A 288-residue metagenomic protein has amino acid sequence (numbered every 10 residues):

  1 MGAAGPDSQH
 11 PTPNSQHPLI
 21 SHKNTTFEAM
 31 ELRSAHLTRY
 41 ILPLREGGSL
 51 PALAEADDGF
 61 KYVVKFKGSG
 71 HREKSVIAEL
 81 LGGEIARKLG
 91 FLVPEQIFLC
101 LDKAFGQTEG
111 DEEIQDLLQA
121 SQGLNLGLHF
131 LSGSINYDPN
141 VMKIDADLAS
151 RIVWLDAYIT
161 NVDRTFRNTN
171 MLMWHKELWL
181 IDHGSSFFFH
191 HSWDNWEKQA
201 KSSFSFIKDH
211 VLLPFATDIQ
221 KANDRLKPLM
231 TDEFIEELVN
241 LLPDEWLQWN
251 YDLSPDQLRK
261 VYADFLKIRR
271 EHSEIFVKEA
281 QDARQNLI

Functional and structural regions predicted by a protein language model:
M1, P11, K23-N24: Short terminal hydrophobic/aromatic SLiMs and anchors at protein ends
A3-D7, E28-A29: Acidic, Ala/Val/Gly-enriched low-complexity intrinsically disordered segments
D7-L19: Arg/Gly-rich low-complexity intrinsically disordered repeat tracts
P18-A29: Short, Lys/Arg-enriched N-terminal segments with co-localized hydrophobic residues within the first ~10-30 amino acids
F27-I288: Phosphate/dinucleotide-binding and metal-coordinating scaffold of catalytic cores in nucleotide-dependent enzymes
